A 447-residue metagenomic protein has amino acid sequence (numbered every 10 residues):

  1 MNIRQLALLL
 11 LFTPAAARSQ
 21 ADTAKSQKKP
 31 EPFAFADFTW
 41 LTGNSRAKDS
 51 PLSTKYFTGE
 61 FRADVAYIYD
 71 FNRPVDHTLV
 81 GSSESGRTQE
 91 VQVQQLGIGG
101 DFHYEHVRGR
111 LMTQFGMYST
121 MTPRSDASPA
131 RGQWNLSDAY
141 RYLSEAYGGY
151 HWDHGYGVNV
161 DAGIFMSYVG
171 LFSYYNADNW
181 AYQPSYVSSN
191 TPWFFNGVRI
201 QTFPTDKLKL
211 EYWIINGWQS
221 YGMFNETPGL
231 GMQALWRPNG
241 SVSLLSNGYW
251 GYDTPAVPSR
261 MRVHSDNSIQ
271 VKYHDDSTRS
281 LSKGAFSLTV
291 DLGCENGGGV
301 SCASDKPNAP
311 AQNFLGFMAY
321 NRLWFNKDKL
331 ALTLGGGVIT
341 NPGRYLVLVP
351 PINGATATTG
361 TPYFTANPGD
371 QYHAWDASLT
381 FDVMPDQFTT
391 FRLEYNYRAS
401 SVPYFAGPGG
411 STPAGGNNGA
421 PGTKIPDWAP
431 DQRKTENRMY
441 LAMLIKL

Functional and structural regions predicted by a protein language model:
M1-I3, F12, A17-D76, K424 (+1 more regions): N-terminal periplasmic/intermembrane-space "pro-region" immediately following the signal or transit peptide
P30-P32, T122, R131-L136, L244-G248 (+1 more regions): Outer-membrane beta-barrel pore domains
F38, P74-G86, T120-Y147, H151-W236 (+2 more regions): Surface-exposed coil loops of outer-membrane beta-barrel proteins
S45-G59, N72, E105-G109, D153-V158 (+5 more regions): Short loop/turn motifs that connect adjacent beta-strands in outer-membrane beta-barrel proteins
L52-Y56, I68-V93, G416-D431: Surface-exposed strand-loop-strand hairpins of Gram-negative outer-membrane beta-barrel proteins
Y56, R62, E90-Q95, R141-E145 (+7 more regions): Transmembrane beta-barrel architecture of outer-membrane proteins
F61, V93-F102, E145-Y150, A162 (+8 more regions): Residues on the lipid-exposed face of transmembrane beta-strands in outer-membrane beta-barrel proteins
A63-F71, L111-F115, A162-M166, Y212-N216 (+5 more regions): Transmembrane beta-barrel strands of outer-membrane/channel proteins
